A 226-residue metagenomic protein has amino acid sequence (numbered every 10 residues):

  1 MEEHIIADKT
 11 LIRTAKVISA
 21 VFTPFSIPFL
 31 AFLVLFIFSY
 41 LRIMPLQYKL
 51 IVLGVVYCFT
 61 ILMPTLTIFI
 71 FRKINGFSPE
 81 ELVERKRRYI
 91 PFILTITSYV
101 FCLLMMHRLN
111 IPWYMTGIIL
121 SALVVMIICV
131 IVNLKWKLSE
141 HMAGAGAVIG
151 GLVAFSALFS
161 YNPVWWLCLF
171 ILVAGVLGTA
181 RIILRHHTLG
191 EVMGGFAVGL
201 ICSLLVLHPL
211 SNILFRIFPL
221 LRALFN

Functional and structural regions predicted by a protein language model:
M1-A15: Short, Lys/Arg-rich, polar N-terminal cytosolic tail immediately upstream of the first transmembrane signal-anchor
I18, S78-L94: Juxtamembrane helix-capping/reentrant segments at transmembrane boundaries
I18-S39: The first (N-terminal) embedded transmembrane alpha-helix
P24-F29, T60-F69, I96-L104, A122-V130 (+2 more regions): Transmembrane alpha-helical segments of multi-pass membrane transport proteins and ion-pumping complexes
S39-Y48, F77-E80, R108-N110, S211-L224: Membrane-interface helix termini and inter-helical loops of multi-pass transporters
P45-I61, R85-K86: Loop-to-helix transition at the N-terminal end of transmembrane alpha-helices
I93-L103, G144-I149: Core segments of transmembrane alpha-helices that mediate helix-helix packing or line hydrophobic substrate/ligand
P112-N226: Membrane-embedded catalytic cores of phosphoryl/pyrophosphoryl-handling enzymes
